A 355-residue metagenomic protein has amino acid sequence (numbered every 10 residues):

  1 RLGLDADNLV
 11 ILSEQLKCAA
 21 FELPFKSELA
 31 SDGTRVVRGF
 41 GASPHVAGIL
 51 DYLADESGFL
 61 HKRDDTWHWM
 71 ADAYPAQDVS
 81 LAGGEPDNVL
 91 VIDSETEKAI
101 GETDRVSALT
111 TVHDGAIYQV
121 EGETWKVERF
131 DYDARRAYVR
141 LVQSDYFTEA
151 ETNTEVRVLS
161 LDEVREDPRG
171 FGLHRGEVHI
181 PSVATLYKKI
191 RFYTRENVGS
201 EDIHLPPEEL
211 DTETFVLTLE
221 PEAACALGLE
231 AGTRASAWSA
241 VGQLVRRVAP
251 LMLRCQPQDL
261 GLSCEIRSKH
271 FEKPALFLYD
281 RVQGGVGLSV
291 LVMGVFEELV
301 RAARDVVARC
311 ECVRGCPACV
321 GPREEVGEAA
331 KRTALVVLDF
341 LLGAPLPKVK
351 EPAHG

Functional and structural regions predicted by a protein language model:
R1-D5, V10-K26, D64, A71-C310 (+2 more regions): Extended Lys/Arg-rich polyanion-binding regions
D5-T66, D305, C316: Extended, domain-scale alpha-helical bundle/helix-rich regions
L23, V320, K350-H354: Bulky hydrophobic/aromatic packing residues
L53-A54, A334, G355: Generic low-polarity alpha-helical segments
C316-P322: C-terminal tails and terminal domains of large nucleic-acid-associated and other macromolecular-machine proteins
D339-G355: Acidic, low-complexity intrinsically disordered tails
